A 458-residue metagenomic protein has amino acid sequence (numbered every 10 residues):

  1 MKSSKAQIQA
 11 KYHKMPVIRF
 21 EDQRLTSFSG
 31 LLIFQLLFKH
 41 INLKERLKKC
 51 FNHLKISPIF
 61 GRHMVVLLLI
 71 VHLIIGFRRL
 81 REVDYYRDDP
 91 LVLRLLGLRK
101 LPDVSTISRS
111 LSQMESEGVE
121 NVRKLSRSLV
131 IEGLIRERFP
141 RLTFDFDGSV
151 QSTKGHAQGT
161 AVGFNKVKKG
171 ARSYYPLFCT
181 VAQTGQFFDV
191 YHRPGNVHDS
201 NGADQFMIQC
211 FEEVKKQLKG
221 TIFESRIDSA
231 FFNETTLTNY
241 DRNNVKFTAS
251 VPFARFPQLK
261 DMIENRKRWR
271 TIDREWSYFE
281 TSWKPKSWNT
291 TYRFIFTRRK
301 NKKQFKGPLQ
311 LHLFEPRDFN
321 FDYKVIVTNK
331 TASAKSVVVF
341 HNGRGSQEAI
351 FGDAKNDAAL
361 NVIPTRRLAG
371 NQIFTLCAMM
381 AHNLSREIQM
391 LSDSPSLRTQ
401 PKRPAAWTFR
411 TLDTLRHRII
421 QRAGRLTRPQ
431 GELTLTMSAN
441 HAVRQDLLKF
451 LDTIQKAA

Functional and structural regions predicted by a protein language model:
M1-A171, Y175-H198, G202-Q217, N243 (+1 more regions): Dynamic "connector" segments at or just before major functional cores
K2-F20, K246-N356, D446-A458: An anionic, glycine-rich sequence signature occurring as long contiguous blocks
L37, V83, V150, S336-L368 (+3 more regions): Short amphipathic alpha-helical "interface-anchor" segments enriched in bulky aromatics
K49-I56, A334-H341, D357-I373, L391-F409 (+1 more regions): Short, solvent-exposed helix-loop connector elements
H53-I56, D147, I222-F232, A369: Conserved short loop/turn motifs at secondary-structure junctions
I59-M64, A171, A369-L376, T411: Secondary-structure capping and boundary motifs in well-ordered enzyme cores
Y86, D147, V190-R193, R226-D228 (+3 more regions): Generic beta-strand/beta-sheet core signal
D199-F256: Domain-level cores of phosphate- or acyl-group-handling catalytic modules
